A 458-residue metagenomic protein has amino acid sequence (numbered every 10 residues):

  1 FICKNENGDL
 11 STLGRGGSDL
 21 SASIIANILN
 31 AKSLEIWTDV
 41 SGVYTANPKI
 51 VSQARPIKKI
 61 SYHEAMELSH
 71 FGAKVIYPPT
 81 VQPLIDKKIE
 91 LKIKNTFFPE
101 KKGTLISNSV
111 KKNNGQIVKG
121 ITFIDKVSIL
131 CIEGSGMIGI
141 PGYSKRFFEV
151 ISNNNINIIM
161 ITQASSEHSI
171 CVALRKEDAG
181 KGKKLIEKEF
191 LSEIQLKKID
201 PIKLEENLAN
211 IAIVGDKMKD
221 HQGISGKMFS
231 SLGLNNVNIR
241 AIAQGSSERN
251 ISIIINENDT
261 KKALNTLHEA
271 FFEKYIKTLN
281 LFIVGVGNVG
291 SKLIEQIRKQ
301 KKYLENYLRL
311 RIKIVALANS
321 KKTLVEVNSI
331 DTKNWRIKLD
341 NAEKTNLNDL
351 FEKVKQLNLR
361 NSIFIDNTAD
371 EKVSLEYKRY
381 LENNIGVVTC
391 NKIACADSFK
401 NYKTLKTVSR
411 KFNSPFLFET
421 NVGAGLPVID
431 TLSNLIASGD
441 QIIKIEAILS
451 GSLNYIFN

Functional and structural regions predicted by a protein language model:
F1-K274: C-terminal catalytic "cap/lid" subdomain
K4-G8, G17-I24, V43-A46, I76-P78 (+6 more regions): Short glycine/serine/threonine-rich phosphate/pyrophosphate-binding segments that cradle anionic phosphate groups
T38, I365, F418: Active-site flanking residues adjacent to catalytic metal/cofactor-binding acidic residues
N280-V286, G290-E382: N-terminal glycine-/serine-/threonine-rich beta1-alpha1-beta2 phosphate-ribose binding loop of Rossmann-like
D370-E382, K392-L435: Rossmann-fold NAD(P)-binding glycine/threonine-rich loop
N384-V387: Short alpha-beta junction capping motif
T431-N458: Conserved anion/nucleotide-ligand pocket segment
